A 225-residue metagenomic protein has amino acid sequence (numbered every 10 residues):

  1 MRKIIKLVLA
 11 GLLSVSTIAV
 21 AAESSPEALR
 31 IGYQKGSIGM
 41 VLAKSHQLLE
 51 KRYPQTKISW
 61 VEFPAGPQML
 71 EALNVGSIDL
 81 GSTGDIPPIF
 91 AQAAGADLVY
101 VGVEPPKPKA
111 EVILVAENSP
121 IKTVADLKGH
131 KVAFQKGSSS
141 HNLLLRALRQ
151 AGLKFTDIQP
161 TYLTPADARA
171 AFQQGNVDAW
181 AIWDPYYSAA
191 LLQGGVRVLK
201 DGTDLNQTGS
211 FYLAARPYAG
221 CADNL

Functional and structural regions predicted by a protein language model:
M1-A28: Short, low-complexity disordered leader/linker segments with a strong preference for bacterial N-terminal type II
S24-S37, T56-E62, G129-A133, Q159-T161: Short, well-ordered beta-strand elements
L29-I31, D97-P105, H130-V132, R197-T203: A structural signal for short loop-to-beta-strand junctions that line the ligand-binding cleft of periplasmic/secreted
K35-E62, P67-Q68, N74, Q92-A94 (+3 more regions): Short, polar/charged alpha-helical segment
K35-G36, P64-G66, L80-I89, A94 (+5 more regions): Beta->alpha turn/N-cap motifs
A43, E111-I121, G209-D223: A bilobed periplasmic-binding-protein/Venus flytrap-type ligand-binding module shared by bacterial periplasmic
P67-G81, A93-G95, A125-K128, Q150 (+2 more regions): Short helices/loops that flank or line small-molecule/ion binding pockets
I86, T161, A166-L225: Pocket-lining segment of extracytoplasmic ligand-binding domains
